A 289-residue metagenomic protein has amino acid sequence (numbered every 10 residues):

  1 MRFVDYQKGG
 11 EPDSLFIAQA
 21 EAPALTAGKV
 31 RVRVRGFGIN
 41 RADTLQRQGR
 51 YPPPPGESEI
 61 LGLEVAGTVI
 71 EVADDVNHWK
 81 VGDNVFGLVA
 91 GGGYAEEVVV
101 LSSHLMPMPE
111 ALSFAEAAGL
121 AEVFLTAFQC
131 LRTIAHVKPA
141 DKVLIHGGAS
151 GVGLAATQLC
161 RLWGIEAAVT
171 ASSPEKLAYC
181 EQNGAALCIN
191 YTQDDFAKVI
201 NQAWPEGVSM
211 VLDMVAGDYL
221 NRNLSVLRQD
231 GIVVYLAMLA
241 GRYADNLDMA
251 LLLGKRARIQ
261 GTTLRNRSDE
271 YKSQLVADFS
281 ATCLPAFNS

Functional and structural regions predicted by a protein language model:
E21-G38, R50-G92: Glycine-rich beta-strand-centered segment in the early N-terminal region that forms part of a ligand/cofactor-binding
L45, H78, N84-G147: NAD(P)H dinucleotide-binding glycine-rich loop of Rossmann-like/cofactor-binding domains, especially the beta1-alpha1
N84, K142, E166, G231-I232 (+1 more regions): Short glycine-centered segments of the SAM/dcSAM-binding site in methyltransferase folds
F86, L144, S209-L212, V234: N-terminal Rossmann-like NAD(P) cofactor-binding module of classical short-chain dehydrogenase/reductase
G93-E96, A171-Y179, A244-M249: Short, glycine/polar-rich helix-capping loops at beta-to-alpha or helix-loop-helix junctions that flank or form
A118-Q193: Mid-domain Rossmann-like dinucleotide-binding core that forms the NAD(H)/NADP(H) cofactor-binding site
D195-E206: Short amphipathic alpha-helix with an adjacent loop that forms part of the alpha/beta core around
D218-S289: Glycine-rich phosphate-binding loop and adjacent beta-alpha segment of Rossmann(oid) nucleotide-cofactor-binding
